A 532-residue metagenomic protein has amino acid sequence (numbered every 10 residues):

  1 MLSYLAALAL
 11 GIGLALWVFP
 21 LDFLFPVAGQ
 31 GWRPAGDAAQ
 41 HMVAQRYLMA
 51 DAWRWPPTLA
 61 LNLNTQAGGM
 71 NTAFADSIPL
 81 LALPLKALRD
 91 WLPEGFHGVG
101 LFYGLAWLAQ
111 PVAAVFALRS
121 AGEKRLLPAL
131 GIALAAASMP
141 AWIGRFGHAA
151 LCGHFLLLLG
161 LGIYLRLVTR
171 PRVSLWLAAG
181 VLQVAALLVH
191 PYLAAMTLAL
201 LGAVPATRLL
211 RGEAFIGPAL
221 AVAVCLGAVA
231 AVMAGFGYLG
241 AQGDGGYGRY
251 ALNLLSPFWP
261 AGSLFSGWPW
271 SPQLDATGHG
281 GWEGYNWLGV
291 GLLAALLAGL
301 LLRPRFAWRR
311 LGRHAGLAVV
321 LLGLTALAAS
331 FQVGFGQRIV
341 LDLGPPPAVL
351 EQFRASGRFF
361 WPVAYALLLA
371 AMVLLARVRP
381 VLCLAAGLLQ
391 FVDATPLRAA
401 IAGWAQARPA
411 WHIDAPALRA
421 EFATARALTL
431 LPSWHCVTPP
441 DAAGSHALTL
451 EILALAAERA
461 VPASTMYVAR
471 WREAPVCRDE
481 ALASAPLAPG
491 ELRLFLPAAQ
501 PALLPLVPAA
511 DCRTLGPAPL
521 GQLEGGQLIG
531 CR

Functional and structural regions predicted by a protein language model:
M1-F25, L220-A223, A307-V320: Start-transfer (signal-anchor) and selected internal transmembrane alpha helices of multi-pass inner/ER membrane
I12-Q110, M139, H148, A261-L264: Membrane-interface coil-to-helix junctions
V18-L21, P56, L130-F146, A231-G240 (+3 more regions): Membrane-interface helix-loop junctions at the exits of transmembrane helices
A35, V229-L302: Periplasmic/ER-lumenal interhelical loops and adjacent helix-loop junctions in multi-pass membrane proteins
A73-I78, H97-W107, A135-L159, L188-Y192 (+2 more regions): Membrane-interface micro-motifs in multi-pass membrane enzymes
G104, L108-A121, L126-V168, L175-T207 (+2 more regions): Membrane-embedded helix bundles of polyisoprenyl
V222-G227, L317-A318, L322, L369 (+2 more regions): Signature aromatic-anchored transmembrane alpha helix within multi-pass, membrane-resident enzymes that catalyze glycan
P396-R532: Extracytoplasmic
